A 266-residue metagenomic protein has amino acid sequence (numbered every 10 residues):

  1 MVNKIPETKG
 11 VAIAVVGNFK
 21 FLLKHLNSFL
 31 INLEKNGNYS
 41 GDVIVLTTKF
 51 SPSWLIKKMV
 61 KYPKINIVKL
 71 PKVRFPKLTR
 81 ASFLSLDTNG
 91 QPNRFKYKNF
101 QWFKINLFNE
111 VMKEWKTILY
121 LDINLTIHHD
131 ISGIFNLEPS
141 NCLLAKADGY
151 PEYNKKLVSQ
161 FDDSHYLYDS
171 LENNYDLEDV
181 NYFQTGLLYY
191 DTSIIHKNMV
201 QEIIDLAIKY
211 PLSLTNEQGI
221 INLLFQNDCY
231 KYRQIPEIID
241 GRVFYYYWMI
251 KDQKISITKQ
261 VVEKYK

Functional and structural regions predicted by a protein language model:
M1-K266: Glycosyltransferase catalytic domains, chiefly GT-A lineage
